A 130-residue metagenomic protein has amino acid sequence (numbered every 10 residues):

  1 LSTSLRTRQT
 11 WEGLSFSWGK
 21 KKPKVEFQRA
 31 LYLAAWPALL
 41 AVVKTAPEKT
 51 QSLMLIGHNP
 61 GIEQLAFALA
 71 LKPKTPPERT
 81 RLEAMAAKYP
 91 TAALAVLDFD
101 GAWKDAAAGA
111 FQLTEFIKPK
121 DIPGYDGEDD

Functional and structural regions predicted by a protein language model:
L1-S52: Phosphate-coordination/substrate-recognition cap region in phosphate-metabolizing enzymes
S4-R8, N59-P60, T91: Alpha-helix N-cap/helix-start capping motif
A30-Y32, K118-D121: Residues that form or immediately flank small-molecule/cofactor binding pockets and catalytic motifs
T50-K72: A glycine-rich beta-strand to alpha-helix segment that forms a phosphate/ribose-binding loop at ligand/cofactor sites
E63-Q64, D105-A106, I122-P123: Short, well-ordered, mixed-charge alpha-helical segments that flank or form enzyme active sites
A70-Q112, F116-P119: Domain-level recognition of soluble alpha/beta enzyme cores, biased toward histidine phosphatases/phosphomutases
D121-D130: Extended, histidine- and acidic-residue-enriched regions that form the cofactor-binding/catalytic faces
